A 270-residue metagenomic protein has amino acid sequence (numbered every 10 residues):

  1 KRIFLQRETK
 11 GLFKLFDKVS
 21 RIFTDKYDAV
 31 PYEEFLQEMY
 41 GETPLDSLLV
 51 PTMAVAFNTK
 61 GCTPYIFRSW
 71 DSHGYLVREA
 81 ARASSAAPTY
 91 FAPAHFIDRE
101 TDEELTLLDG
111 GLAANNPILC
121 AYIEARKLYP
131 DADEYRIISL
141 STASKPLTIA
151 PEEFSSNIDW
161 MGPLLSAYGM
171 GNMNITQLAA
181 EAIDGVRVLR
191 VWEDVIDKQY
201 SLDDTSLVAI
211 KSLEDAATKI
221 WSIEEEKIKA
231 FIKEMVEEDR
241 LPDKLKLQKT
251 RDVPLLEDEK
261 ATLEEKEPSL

Functional and structural regions predicted by a protein language model:
K1-L36, L76-A81, A217: Patatin-like phospholipase
I3, F35, M39, A80 (+4 more regions): Alpha-helical recognition domains of nuclear gene-regulatory proteins
D17, D25-P51, A150-L178: Surface cap/lid and interfacial helix-loop subdomains adjacent to catalytic sites that gate substrate access
I22, E33, L45-P130, S155: Active-site gating loop/helix substructures
P31, F35, L76, P117-C120 (+3 more regions): Acidic, Ser/Thr-rich intrinsically disordered and amphipathic helical segments
F57, L140-T142: Cofactor-binding loop segments of dinucleotide-utilizing enzymes, especially the Rossmann-like FAD- and NAD(P)+-binding
A92, F96-E104, L112-A114, Y129-Y135 (+3 more regions): C-terminal helical/tail subdomains of lipid-metabolizing enzymes
